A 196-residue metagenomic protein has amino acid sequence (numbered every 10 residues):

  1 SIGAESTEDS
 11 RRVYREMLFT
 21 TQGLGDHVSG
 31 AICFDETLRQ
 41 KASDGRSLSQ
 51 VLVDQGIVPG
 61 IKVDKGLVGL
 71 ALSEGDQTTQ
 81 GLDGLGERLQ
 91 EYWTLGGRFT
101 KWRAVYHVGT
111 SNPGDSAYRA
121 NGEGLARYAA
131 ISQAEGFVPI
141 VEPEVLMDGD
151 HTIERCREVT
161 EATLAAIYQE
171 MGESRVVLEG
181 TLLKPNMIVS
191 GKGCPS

Functional and structural regions predicted by a protein language model:
S1-L95, Y106-V108: Alpha/beta catalytic barrel-like cores
I2, S6, Q77-G84, P113-G124 (+2 more regions): Alpha-helix N-cap and loop-to-helix initiation/capping positions
T7, W102, V141, L183: Conserved, mostly hydrophobic/aromatic
S10-Y14, H27, G81, R88 (+6 more regions): General structural feature for long, well-ordered alpha-helical segments within catalytic domains of soluble enzymes
L24-S29, D54-P59, T94-R98, Q133-P139 (+1 more regions): Short, well-ordered coil/turn segments that N-cap beta-strands
D35-T37, K65-L67, A104-T110, V145-G149 (+1 more regions): Active-site-proximal loop/turn and secondary-structure-junction residues that shape catalytic pockets, frequently
L85-F99, N121-F137, T163-S174: Structured alpha-helical segments in the cores of large, soluble enzyme domains
H151-S196: Active-site capping/gating regions of soluble enzymes
